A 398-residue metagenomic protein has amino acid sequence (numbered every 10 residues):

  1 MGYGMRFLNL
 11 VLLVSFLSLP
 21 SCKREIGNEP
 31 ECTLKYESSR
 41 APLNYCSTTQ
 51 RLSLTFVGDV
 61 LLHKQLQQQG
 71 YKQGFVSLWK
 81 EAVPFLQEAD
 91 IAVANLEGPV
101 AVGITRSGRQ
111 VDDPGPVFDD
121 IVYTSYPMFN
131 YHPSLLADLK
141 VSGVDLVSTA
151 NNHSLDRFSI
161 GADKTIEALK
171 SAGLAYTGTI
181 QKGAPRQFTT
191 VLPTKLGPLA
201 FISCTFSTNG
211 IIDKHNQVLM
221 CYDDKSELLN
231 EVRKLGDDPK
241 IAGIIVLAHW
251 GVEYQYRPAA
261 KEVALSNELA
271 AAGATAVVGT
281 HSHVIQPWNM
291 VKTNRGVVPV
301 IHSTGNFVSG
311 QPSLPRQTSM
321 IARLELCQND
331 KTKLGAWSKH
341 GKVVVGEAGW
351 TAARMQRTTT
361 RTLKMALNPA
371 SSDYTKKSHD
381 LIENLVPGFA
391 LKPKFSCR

Functional and structural regions predicted by a protein language model:
M1: Regulatory/sensor and coupling segments of signal-transduction and defense proteins
M5-L13: Sec-dependent signal peptide recognition, specifically the positively charged N-region followed immediately by
S15-F16, Q50: Residue-level detector of alpha-helix boundary/anchor positions
L19-S21: C-terminal motif of bacterial Sec signal peptides marking the signal peptidase cleavage site
K23-R398: Acidic, metal/ion-coordinating pockets
